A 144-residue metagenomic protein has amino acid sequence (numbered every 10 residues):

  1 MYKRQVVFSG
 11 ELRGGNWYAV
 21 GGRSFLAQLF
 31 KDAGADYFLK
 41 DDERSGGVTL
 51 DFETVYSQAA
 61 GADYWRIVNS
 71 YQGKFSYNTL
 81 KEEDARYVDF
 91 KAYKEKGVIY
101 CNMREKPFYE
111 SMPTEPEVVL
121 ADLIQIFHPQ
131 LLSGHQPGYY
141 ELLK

Functional and structural regions predicted by a protein language model:
K3-T114, L143-K144: Binding-cleft/active-site segments that stabilize strongly anionic ligands or cofactors
Y109-D122, I126-F127: Flexible loop/turn connectors
H128-K144: Extracellular/periplasmic juxtamembrane helices and adjacent flexible linkers that interface with membrane partners
